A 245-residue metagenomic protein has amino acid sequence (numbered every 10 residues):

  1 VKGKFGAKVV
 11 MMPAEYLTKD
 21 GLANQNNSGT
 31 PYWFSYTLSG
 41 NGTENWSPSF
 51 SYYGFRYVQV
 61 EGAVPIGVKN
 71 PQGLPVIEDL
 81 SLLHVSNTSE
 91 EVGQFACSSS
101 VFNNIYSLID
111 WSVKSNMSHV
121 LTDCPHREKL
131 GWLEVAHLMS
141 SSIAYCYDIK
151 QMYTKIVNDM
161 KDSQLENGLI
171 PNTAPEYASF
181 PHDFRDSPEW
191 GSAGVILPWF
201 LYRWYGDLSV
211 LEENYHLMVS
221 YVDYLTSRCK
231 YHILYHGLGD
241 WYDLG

Functional and structural regions predicted by a protein language model:
V1-R127, E134-V135, Q151-T154, N167 (+4 more regions): Extracellular/oxidizing-compartment recognition motifs
R127-V135, D148, R185-I196, E213-H216: Aromatic- and histidine-enriched alpha-helix N-cap/loop-to-helix transition segments that scaffold the rims
L138, D159, L217-R228: Alpha-helical scaffold segments in carbohydrate-active enzymes
L138-I149, G194-V210: Well-ordered alpha-helical scaffold segments within catalytic/enzyme domains
S142-E166: Active-site diphosphate/adenylate-binding microenvironment
T154, E212-Y215, V219: Conserved positions within tetratricopeptide repeat
R203, D243-G245: Short, intrinsically disordered, charge-balanced linker/junction segments flanking boundaries in proteins
